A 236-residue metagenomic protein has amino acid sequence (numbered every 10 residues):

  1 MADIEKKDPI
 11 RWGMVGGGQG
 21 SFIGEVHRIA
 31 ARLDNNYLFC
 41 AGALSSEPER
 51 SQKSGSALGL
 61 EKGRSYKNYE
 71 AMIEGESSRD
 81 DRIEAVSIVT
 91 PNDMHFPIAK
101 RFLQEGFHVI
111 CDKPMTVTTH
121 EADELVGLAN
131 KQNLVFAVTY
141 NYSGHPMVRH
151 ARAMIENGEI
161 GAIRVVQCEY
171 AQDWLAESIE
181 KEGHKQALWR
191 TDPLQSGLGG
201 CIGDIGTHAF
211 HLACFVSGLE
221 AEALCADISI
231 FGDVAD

Functional and structural regions predicted by a protein language model:
M1-L60: N-terminal Rossmann-like dinucleotide-binding module
A41, A85, V165: Short, Asp-centered acidic motifs that coordinate Mg2+ and/or phosphate in catalytic or ligand-binding sites
L44, S87-I88, C111, C168: Redox-cofactor binding/interface segments in oxidoreductases and associated redox assembly factors
R64-E84: A structured beta-alpha segment of the ubiquitous adenosine-cofactor-binding alpha/beta core
Y66, I110, V135-A137, Q167 (+1 more regions): Structural detector of well-ordered beta-strand residues that form the stable sheet scaffold of enzyme domains
A85, P91-S143, G158: Beta-strand-loop-alpha-helix segment that lines the small-molecule cofactor/substrate pocket of alpha/beta enzymes
Y142-A235: Predominantly a Rossmann-like dinucleotide-binding segment in NAD(P)-dependent oxidoreductases
